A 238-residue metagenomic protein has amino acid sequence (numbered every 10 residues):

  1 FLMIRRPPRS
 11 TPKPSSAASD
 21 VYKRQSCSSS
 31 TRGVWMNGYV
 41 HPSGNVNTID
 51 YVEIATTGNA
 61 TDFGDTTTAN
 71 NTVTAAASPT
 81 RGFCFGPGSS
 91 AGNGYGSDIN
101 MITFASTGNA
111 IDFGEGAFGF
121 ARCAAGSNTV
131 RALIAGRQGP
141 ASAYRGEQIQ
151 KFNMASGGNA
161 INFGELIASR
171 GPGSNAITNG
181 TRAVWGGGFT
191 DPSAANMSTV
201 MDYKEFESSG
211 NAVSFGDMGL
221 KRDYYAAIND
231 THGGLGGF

Functional and structural regions predicted by a protein language model:
F1-R5, E207: Right-handed beta-helix
I4-P7, T57: Compositionally biased, intrinsically disordered low-complexity segments
P7-T11, S15-Y22: Short, small-residue-biased leader/transition segments that mark boundaries at the very start of proteins
S19-F238: Polar, enzyme-active/binding microenvironments
